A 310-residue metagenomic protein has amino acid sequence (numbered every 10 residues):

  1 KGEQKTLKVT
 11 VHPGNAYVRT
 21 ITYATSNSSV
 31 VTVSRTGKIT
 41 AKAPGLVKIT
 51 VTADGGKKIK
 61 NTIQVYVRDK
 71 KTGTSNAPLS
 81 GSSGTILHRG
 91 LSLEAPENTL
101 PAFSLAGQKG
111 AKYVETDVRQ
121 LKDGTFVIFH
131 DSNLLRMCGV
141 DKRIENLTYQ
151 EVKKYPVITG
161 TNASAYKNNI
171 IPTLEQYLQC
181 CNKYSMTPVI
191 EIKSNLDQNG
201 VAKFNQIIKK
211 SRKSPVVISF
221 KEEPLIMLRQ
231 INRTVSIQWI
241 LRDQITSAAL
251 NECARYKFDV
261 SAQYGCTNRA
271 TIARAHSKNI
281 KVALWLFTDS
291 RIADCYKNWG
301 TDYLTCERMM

Functional and structural regions predicted by a protein language model:
K1-T74: Extracytoplasmic soluble-region selector
K48, R68-M310: Phosphate-group recognition and catalysis centered on beta-loop-alpha active-site segments
